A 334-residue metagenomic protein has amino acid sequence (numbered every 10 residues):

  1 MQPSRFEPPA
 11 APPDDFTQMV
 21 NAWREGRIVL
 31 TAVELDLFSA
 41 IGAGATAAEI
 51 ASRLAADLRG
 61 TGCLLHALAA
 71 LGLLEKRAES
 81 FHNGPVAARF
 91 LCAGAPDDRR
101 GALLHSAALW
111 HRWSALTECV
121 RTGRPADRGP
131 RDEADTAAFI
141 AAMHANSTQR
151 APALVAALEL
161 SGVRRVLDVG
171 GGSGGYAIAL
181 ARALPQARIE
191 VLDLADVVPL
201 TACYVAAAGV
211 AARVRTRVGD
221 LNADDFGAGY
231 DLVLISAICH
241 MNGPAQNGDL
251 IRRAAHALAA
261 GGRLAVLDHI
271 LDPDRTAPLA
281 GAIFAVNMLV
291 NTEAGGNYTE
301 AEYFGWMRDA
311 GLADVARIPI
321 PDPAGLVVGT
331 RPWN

Functional and structural regions predicted by a protein language model:
Q2-K76, L160, R165, V169-N334: Alpha-helical subdomain
F6, Q18-A40, A45, R53 (+1 more regions): Conserved Class I S-adenosyl-L-methionine-dependent methyltransferase catalytic core
